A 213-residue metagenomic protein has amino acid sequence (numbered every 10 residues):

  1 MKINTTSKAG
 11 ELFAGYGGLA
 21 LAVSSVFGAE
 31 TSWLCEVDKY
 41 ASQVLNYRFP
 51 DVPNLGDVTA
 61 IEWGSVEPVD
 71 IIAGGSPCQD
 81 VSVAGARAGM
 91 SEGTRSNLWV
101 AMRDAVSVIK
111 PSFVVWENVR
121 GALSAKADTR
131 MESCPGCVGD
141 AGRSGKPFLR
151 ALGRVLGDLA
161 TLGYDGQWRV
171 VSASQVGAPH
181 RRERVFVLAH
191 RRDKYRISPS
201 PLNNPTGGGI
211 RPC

Functional and structural regions predicted by a protein language model:
M1-S7: Extreme N-terminus of proteins, especially the signal/transit-peptide cleavage junction and the first residues
K2, I61-I71, Q79-C213: Class I S-adenosyl-L-methionine
S7-I61: SAM cofactor-binding core of SAM-dependent methyltransferases, primarily the Rossmann-like beta-alpha-beta module
